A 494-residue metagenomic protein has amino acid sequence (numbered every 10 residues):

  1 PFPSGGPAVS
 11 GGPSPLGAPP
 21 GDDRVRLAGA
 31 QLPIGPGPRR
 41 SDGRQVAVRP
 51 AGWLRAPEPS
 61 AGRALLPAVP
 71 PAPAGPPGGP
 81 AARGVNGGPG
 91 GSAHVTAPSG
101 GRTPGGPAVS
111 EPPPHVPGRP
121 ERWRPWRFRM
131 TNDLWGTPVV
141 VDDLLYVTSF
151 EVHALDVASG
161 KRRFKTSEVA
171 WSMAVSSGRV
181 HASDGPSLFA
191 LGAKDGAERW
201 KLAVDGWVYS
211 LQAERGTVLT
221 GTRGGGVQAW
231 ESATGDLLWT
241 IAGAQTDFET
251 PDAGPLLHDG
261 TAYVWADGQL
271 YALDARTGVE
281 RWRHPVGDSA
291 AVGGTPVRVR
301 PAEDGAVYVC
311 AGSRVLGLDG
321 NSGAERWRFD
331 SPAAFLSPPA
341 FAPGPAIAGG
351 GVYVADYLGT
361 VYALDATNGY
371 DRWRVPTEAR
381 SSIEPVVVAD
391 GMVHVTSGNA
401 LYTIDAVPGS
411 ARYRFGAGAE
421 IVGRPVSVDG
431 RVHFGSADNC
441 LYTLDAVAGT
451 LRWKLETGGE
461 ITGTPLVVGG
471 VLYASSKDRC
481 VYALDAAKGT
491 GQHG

Functional and structural regions predicted by a protein language model:
P1-V116: Low-complexity, proline/glycine-enriched flexible segments
P3-A18, L27, I34-G35, R40 (+14 more regions): Extended, low-complexity, intrinsically disordered tandem-repeat tracts enriched in acidic/polar residues
G5-G11, P15, D42, A61 (+8 more regions): Compositionally biased regions
L65, P98, V447-T464: Short cationic/low-complexity microdomains
A97-L134, E151, S159-S167, E198-V204 (+7 more regions): Aromatic (tryptophan-biased) beta-strands that constitute blades/sheets of beta-rich domains
T131-V152, T166-F189, L202-Q228, I241-Y271 (+6 more regions): Repeat-blade elements of multi-bladed beta-propeller folds
H153-A154, K161, F189, V279 (+8 more regions): Short, surface-exposed beta-strand-loop junctions and turns on beta-sheet-rich folds
D156-S159, G192-G196, E231-G235, D274-G278 (+5 more regions): Short loop/turn segments that connect beta-strands within beta-propeller blades
